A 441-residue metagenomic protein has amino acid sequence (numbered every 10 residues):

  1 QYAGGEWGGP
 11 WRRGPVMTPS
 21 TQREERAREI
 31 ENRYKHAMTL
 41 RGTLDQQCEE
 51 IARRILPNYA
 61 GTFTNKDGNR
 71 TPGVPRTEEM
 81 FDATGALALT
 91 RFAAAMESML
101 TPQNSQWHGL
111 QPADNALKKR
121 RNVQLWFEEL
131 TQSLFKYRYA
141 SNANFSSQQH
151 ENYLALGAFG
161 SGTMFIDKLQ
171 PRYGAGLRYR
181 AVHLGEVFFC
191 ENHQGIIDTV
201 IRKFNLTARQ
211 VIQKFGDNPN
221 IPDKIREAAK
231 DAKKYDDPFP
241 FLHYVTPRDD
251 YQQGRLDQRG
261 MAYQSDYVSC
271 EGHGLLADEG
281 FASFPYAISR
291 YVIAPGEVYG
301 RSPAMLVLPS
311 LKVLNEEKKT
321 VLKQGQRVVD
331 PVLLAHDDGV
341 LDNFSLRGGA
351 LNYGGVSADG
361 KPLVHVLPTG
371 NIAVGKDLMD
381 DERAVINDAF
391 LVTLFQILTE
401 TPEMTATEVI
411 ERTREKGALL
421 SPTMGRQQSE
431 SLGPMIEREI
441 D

Functional and structural regions predicted by a protein language model:
Y2-K234: Extended, helix-rich architectural segments
W11-T18, E29, K35, D167-R347: Structured, contiguous alpha/beta core segments that scaffold functional sites
S20, S98, S105, P112 (+14 more regions): Generic serine detector
Q22, R70-E78, H108, P112-A116 (+13 more regions): A generic structural signal for ordered alpha-helices
I51, N58, T62, K66 (+9 more regions): Short secondary-structure junctions and interdomain/linker hinges
G85-W107, L117-Q124, M164, A277-S289 (+1 more regions): Long amphipathic alpha-helical segments
L125-A143, L154, A158, L206-T207 (+9 more regions): A broad, structural surface signal
